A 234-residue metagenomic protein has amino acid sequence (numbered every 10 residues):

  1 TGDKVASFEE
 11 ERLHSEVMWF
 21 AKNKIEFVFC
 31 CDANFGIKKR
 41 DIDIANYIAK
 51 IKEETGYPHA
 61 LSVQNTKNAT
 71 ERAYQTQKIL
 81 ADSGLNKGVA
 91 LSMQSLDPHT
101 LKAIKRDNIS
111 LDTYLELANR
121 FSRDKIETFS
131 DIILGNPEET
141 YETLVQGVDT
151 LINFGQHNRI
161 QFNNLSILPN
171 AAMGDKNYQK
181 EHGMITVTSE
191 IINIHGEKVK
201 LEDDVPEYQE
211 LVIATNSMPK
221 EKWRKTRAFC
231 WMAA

Functional and structural regions predicted by a protein language model:
T1-E11: Canonical Radical SAM [4Fe-4S] cluster-binding loop centered on the CxxxCxxC motif and its immediate flanking residues
E10-F129, L134-E139: Conserved SAM/AdoMet-binding glycine-rich loop
W19-F20, E53-E54, T150-F154, T215-S217: A general structural signal for short secondary-structure junctions and capping/turn motifs
K24, K52, K125, G155-R159 (+2 more regions): A generic secondary-structure signal for well-formed alpha-helical elements
K38-D41, P98-K105, L134-E142, G155-K220: Flexible glycine/acidic-rich beta-alpha junction loops that bind and position SAM and/or redox cofactors in anaerobic
L61-Q64, T150-L151, F162: Phosphate/diphosphate-binding loops
S217-A234: P-loop NTPase catalytic cores that bind/hydrolyze ATP
